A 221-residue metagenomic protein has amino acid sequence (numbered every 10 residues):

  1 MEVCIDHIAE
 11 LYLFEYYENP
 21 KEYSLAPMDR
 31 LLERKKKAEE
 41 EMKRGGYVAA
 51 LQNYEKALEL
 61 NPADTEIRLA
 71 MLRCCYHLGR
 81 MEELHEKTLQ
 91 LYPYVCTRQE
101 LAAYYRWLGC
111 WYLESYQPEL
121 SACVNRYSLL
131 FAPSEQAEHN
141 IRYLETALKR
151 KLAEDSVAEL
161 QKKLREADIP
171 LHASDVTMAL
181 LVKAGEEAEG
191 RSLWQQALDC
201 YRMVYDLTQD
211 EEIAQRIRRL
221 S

Functional and structural regions predicted by a protein language model:
M1-R30, L60, Y92-L101, I169-H172: Flexible helix-coil transition and linker loops at the boundaries of alpha-helical arrays
Y23, K56-A57, Q90-Y94, Y127-S128 (+1 more regions): Canonical positions in the second alpha-helix
E33, I67, L101-Y104, A137-E138 (+1 more regions): TPR alpha-solenoid repeat register
E39, R73, C110-W111, Y143 (+2 more regions): Residue-level recognition of tetratricopeptide repeat
P62, C96-Q99, A132-E135, D175 (+1 more regions): Short coil turns that delineate tetratricopeptide repeat
